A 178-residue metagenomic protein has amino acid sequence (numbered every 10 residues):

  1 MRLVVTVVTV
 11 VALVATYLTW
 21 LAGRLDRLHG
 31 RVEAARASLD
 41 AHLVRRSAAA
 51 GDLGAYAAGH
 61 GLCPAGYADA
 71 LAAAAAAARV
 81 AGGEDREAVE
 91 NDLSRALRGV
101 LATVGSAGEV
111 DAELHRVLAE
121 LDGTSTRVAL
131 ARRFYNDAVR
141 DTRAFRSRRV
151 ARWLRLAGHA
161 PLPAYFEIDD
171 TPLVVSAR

Functional and structural regions predicted by a protein language model:
R2-R178: A helix-centric hydrophobic-segment signal that preferentially recognizes long, alpha-helical stretches used
